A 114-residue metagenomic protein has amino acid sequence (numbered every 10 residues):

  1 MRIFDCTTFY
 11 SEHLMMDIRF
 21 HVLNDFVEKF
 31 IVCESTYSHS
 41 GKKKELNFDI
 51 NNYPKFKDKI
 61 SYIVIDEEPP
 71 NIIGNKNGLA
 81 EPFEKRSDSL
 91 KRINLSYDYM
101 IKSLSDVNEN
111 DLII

Functional and structural regions predicted by a protein language model:
M1, E28, N108-L112: Short coil/turn segments at beta-strand junctions that form active-site/ligand-binding loops
M1-D25, C33: N-proximal low-complexity "stem/linker" segments adjacent to membrane-targeting elements
I3, N24-S38, K55-S61: Short loop->beta transition adjacent to catalytic acidic/histidine clusters or analogous donor-positioning motifs
T7-Y10, F30, F83, D98: Aromatic-enriched hydrophobic runs in primary sequence
Y37-I114: Active-site-proximal specificity loops/subdomain of glycosyltransferases
